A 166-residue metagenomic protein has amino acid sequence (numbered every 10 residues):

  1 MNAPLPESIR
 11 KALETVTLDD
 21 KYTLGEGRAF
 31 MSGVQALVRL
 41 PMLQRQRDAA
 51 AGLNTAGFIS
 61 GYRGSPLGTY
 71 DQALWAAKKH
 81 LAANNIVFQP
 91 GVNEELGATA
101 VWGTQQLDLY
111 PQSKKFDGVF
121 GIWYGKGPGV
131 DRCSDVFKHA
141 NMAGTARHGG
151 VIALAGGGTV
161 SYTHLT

Functional and structural regions predicted by a protein language model:
N2-S32, L43: Cofactor-/ligand-binding subdomain signature composed of acidic, glycine-rich, tryptophan-containing flexible loops
L13, V38-T55, Y110-F116: Glycine-rich phosphate/diphosphate-binding loops that line cofactor/substrate pockets in enzymes
E14-G25, G52-T55, A76-N84, D117 (+2 more regions): Gly-rich Lys/Arg/Thr-decorated short loops/hinges at beta-loop-alpha junctions or inter-strand turns that position
F30-M31, S60-S65, I86-T99, W123-P128 (+1 more regions): Active-site nucleophile and cofactor-binding loops and adjacent substrate-binding regions of central metabolic enzymes
G52-L96, K115: Anionic-ligand anchoring segments at beta-strand to alpha-helix junctions in alpha/beta enzyme folds, i.e., glycine
W102-Y110: Active-site-proximal alpha-helical scaffold in enzymes
T163-T166: Conserved small/polar residues in nucleotide/adenosyl-binding loops
